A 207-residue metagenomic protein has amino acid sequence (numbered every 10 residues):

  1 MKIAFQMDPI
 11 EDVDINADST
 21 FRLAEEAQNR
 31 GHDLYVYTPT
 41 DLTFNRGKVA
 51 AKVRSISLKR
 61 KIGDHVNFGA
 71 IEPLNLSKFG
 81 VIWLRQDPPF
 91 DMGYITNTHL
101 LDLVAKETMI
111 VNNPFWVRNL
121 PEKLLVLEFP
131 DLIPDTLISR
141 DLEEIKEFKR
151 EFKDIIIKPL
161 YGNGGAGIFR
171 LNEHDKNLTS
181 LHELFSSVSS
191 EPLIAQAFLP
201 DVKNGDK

Functional and structural regions predicted by a protein language model:
M1-A4: Extreme N-terminal starter segment of soluble prokaryotic enzymes
Q6, L84-Q86, P159: Short, well-ordered coil/turn residues at beta-beta hairpins and beta-strand->alpha-helix junctions within
M7-E11: Extended, domain-scale alpha-helical bundle/helix-rich regions
D12-I138: Conserved N-proximal alpha/beta basic substrate-recognition cap immediately N-terminal to, or forming the N-lobe
T38, P159, A197: Active-site proximal loops enriched in glycine and acidic residues that flank catalytic Cys/His/Asp and coordinate
L74-L76, L103, V126-D131, F148-K149 (+3 more regions): Solvent-exposed alpha-helices and their adjacent loops that cap or buttress functional pockets in soluble metabolic
N119, D131-E147, K176-L181: Active-site glycine-rich loop that binds ribose-phosphate moieties when present
E143, R150-D154, G164-K207: Phosphate-binding site of ATP-dependent enzymes
